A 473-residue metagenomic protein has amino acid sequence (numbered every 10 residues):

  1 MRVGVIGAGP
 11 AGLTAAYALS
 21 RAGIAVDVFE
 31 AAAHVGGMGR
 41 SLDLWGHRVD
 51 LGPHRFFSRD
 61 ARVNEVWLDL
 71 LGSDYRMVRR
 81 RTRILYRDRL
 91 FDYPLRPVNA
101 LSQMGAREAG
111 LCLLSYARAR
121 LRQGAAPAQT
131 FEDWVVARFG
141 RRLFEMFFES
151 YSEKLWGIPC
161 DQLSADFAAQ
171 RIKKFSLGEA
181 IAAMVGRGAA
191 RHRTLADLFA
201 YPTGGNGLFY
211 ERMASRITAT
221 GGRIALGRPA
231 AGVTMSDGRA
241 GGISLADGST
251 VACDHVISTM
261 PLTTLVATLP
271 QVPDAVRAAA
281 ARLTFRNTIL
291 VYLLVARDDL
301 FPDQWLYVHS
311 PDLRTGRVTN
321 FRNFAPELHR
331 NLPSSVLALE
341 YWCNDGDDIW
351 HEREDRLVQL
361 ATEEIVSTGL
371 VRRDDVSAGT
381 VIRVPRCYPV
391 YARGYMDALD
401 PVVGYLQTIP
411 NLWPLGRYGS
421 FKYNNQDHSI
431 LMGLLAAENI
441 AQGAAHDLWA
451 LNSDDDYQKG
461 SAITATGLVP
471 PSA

Functional and structural regions predicted by a protein language model:
R2-V28: N-terminal Rossmann-like FAD-binding beta1-loop-alpha1 element of flavoenzymes
A11, H34, T263: Conserved Rossmann-like nucleotide-cofactor binding loop
S20-D43: Glycine-rich FAD pyrophosphate-binding loop
A22, L226-D374, I382, M396 (+3 more regions): Mid-domain catalytic core of redox enzymes that form a hydrophobic substrate pocket/lid adjacent to a catalytic redox
W45-Q123: Dinucleotide-binding Rossmann-like beta1-alpha1 core, especially the glycine-rich loop that anchors the ADP
V78-R79, L226-R228, G416: Short loop/edge segments at beta-strand edges and connector loops that shape dinucleotide/nucleotide cofactor-binding
A100, L111-S236, G241, C253 (+1 more regions): Active-site/ligand-binding neighborhood in enzyme catalytic cores
P385, A392-A473: C-terminal lid/capping helical subdomain adjacent to the catalytic/cofactor pocket in oxidative enzymes
